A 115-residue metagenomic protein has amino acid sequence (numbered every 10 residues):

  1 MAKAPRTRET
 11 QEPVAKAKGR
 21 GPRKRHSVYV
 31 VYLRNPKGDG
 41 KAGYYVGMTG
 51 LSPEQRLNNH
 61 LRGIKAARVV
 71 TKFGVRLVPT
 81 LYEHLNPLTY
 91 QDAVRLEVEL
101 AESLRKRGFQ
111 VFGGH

Functional and structural regions predicted by a protein language model:
M1-N58, L88-E99: GIY-YIG nuclease catalytic motif and its immediate N-terminal context
S27, G40-A42, F73-P79, R107: Generic structural motif recognizing short loop/turn segments at the entrances and edges of beta-strands
G50-V94: Conserved short loop/helix modules at catalytic or binding sites in compact beta-alpha or helix-hairpin-helix contexts
R62-T71, E99-V111: Short arginine-rich
H115: Active-site or metal-binding loop neighborhoods of secreted/extracellular toxin and effector enzymes
